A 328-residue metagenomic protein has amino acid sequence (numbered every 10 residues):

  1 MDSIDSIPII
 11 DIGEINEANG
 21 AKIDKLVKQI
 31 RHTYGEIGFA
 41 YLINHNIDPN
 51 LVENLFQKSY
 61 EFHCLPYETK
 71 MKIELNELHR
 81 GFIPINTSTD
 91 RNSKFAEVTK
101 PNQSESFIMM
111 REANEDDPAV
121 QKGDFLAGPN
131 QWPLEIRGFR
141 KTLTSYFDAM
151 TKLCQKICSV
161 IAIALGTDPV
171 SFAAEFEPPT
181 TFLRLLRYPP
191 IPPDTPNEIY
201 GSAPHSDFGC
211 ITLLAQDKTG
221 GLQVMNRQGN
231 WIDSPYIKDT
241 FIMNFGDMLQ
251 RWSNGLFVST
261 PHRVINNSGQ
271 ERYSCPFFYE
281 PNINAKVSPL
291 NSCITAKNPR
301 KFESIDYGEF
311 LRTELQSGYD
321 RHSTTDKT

Functional and structural regions predicted by a protein language model:
M1-T328: Peripheral, non-catalytic segments flanking oxidoreductase cores
